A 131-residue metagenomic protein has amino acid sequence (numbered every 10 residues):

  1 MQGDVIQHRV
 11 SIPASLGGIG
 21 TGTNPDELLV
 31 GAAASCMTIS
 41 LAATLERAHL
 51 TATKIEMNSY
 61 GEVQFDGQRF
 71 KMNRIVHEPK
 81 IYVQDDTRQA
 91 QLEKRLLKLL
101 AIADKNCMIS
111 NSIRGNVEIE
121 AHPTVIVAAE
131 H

Functional and structural regions predicted by a protein language model:
M1-G31, I39-H131: Extended beta-strand/beta-hairpin segments
